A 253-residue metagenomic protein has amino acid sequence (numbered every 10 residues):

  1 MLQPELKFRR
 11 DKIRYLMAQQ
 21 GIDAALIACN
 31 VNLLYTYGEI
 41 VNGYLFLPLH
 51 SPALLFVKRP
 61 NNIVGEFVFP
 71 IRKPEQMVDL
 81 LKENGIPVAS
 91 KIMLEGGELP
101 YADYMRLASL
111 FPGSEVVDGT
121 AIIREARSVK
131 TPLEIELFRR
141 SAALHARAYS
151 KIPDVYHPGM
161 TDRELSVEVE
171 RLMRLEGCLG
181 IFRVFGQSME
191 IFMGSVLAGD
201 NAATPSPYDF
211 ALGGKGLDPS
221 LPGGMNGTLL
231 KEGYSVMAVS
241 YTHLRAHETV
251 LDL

Functional and structural regions predicted by a protein language model:
M1-P52, V88, S150, D154: Terminal domain-start leader segments
P4-R10, D79-A203, L230: Flexible, acidic/His-enriched mid-domain "rim/lid" segments that flank
F67-Q76: Short acidic-hydrophobic, aromatic-tinged amphipathic segments that line or gate anion-handling sites
L212-L221: Short, structured beta-strand/loop micro-motifs enriched in basic residues and often containing a Trp
T242-T249: Conserved small/polar residues in nucleotide/adenosyl-binding loops
